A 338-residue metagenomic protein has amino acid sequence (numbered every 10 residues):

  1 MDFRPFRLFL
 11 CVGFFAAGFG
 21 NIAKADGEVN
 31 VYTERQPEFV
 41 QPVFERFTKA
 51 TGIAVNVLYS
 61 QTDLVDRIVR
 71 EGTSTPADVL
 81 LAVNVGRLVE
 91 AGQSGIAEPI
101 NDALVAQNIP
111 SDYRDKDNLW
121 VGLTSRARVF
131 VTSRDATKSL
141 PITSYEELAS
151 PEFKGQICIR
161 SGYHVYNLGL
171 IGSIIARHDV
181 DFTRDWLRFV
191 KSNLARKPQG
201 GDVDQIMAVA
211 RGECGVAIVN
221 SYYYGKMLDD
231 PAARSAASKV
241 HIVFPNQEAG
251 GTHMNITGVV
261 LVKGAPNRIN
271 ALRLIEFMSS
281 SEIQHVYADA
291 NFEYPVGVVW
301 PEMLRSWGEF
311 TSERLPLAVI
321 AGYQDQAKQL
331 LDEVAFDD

Functional and structural regions predicted by a protein language model:
A25-E90: Early extracytoplasmic/lumenal segment of secretory-pathway proteins
Y32-R35, K116-D117, T132-R134, L140 (+3 more regions): Short beta-strand->loop
T75-L80, E98-F130, E146, Q156-I159: A structural signal for short loop-to-beta-strand junctions that line the ligand-binding cleft of periplasmic/secreted
A97-A106, N118-V121, E146, A233-H253 (+2 more regions): Short beta-strand->loop
V129-A136, G172, M254-N267, V286-Y287: A bilobed periplasmic-binding-protein/Venus flytrap-type ligand-binding module shared by bacterial periplasmic
G155-Y163, F277-W300: Periplasmic-binding protein-like
Y166, S173, H178-P245: Ligand-binding pocket segment of bilobal, Venus flytrap-like solute-binding proteins
F182, E293-D338: An extracytoplasmic/periplasmic, membrane-proximal ligand-sensing/linker region
